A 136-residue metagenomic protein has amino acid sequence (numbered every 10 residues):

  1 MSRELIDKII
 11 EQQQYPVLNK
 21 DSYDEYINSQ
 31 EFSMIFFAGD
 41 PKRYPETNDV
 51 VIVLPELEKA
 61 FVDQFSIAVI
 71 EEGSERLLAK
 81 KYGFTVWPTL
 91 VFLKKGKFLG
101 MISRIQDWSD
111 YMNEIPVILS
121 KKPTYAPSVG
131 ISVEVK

Functional and structural regions predicted by a protein language model:
M1-E31, S120-K136: N-terminal leader/targeting and pre-domain segments
V17, F37-G39, P55-R76: Thiol-based oxidoreductase modules, predominantly thioredoxin-like and allied folds used for disulfide exchange
D24, R76-A79: Short hydrophobic/charged patches on amphipathic alpha-helices used for structural packing and interfaces
N28-P41, L54: Short active-site neighborhood of thiol/selenol oxidoreductases, capturing the structured segment around
E31-F32, Y82-K94: Structural micro-motif
K42-E46, A79, G100-M101: A generic structural signal for short coil/turn motifs at secondary-structure boundaries
N48-I52: Short amphipathic alpha-helical segment that frequently serves as the phosphate-/nucleotide-binding helix
V91-I131: Non-catalytic, surface beta->alpha helical segment in thiol-disulfide oxidoreductase systems
